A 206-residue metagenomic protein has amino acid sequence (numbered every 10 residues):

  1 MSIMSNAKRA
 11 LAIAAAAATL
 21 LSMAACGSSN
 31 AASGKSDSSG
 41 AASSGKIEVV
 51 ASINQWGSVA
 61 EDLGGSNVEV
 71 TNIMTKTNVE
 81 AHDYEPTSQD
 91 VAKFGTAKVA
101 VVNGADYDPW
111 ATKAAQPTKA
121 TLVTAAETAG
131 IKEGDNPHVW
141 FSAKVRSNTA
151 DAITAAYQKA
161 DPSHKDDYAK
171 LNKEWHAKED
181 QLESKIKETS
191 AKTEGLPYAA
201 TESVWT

Functional and structural regions predicted by a protein language model:
S2-A15, L20-T206: Extracytoplasmic metal-acquisition and chelation regions
